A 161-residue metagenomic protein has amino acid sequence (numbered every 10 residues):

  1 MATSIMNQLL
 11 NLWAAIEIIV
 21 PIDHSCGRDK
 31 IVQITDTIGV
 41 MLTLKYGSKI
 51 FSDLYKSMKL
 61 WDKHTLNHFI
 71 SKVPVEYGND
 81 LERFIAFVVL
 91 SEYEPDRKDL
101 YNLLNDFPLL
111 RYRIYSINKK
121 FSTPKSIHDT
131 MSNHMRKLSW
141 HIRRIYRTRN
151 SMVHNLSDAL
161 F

Functional and structural regions predicted by a protein language model:
M1-F161: Amphipathic, oligomerization/interface secondary-structure segments
